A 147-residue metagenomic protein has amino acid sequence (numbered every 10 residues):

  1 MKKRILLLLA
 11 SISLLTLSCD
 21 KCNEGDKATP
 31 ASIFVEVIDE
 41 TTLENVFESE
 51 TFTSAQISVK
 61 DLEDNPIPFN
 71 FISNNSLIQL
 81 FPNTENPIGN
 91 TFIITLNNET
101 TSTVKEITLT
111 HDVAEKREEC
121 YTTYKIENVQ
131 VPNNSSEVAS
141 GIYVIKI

Functional and structural regions predicted by a protein language model:
I5-S13: Sec-dependent N-terminal signal peptides
L15-S18: C-terminal motif of bacterial Sec signal peptides marking the signal peptidase cleavage site
D20-N23: Bacterial signal peptide processing site
D26-S32: Short coil/turn motif common to extracellular beta-sandwich-like domains
I33-D39: A short, amphipathic beta-strand motif
E48-E99: Tryptophan-paired
N86-I147: Extracytoplasmic electrostatic interaction patches
